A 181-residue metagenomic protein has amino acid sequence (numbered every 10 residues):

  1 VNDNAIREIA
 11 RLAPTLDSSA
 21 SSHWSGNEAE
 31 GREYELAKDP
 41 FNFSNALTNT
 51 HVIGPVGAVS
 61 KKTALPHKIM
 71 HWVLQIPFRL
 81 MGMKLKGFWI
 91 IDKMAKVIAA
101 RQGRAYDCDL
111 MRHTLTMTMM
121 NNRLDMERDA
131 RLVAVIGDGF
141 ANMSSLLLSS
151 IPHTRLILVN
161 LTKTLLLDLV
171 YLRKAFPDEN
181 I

Functional and structural regions predicted by a protein language model:
V1-D107: N-terminal accessory regions of S-adenosyl-L-methionine
A105-M117: A glycine-rich, Thr/Ser-enriched phosphate-binding loop motif common to dinucleotide/cofactor-binding enzymes
N121-R128: Glycine-rich helix-loop-beta junction characteristic of Rossmann-like nucleotide cofactor-binding loops
R128-F140: Conserved class I S-adenosyl-L-methionine
F140-P152: Conserved SAM-binding loop of SAM-dependent methyltransferases across substrates and taxa, primarily the Class I
R155-L161: Conserved SAM-binding motif I beta-strand of class I
L165-L166: Short alpha-helix immediately C-terminal to the canonical SAM-binding loop
V170-I181: S-adenosyl-L-methionine
